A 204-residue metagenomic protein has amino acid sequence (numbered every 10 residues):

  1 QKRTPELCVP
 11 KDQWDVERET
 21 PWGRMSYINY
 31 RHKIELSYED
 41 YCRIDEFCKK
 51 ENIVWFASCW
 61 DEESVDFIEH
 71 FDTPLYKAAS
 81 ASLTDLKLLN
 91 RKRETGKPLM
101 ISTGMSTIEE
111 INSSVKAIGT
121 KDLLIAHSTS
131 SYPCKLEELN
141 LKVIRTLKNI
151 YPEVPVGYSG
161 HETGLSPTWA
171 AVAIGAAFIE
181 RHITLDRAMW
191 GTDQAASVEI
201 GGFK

Functional and structural regions predicted by a protein language model:
Q1-K204: Catalytic cores and adjacent flexible loops of soluble metabolic enzymes that perform enolate/carbanion chemistry on
